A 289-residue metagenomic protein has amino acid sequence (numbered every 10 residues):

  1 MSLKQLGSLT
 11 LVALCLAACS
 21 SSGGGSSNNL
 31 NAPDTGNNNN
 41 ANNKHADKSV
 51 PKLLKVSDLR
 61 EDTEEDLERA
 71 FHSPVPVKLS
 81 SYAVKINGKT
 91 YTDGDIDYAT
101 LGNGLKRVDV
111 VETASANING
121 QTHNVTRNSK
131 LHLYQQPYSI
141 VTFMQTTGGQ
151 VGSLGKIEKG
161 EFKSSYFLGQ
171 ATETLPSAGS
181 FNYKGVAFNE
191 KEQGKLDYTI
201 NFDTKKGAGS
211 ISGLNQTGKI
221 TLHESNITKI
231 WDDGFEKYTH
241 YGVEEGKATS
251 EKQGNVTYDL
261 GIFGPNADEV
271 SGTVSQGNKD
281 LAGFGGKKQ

Functional and structural regions predicted by a protein language model:
M1-G7: Bacterial Sec-dependent N-terminal signal peptides
C15-A18: C-terminal motif of bacterial Sec signal peptides marking the signal peptidase cleavage site
S20-Q289: Mature soluble binding/inhibitory domains
